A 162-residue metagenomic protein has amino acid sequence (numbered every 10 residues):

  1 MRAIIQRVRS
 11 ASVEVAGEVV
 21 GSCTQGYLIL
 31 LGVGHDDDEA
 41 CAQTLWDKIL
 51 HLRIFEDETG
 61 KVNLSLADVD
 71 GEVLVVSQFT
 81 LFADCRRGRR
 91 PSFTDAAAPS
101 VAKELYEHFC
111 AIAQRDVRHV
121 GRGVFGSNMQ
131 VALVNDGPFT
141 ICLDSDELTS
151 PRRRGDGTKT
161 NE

Functional and structural regions predicted by a protein language model:
M1-G88, E104-E162: N-terminal, polar/charged subdomain of small-to-medium soluble alpha/beta proteins
R87-V101: A charged helix-plus-loop insertion that forms the helical arch/lid used to bind and gate nucleic-acid substrates
